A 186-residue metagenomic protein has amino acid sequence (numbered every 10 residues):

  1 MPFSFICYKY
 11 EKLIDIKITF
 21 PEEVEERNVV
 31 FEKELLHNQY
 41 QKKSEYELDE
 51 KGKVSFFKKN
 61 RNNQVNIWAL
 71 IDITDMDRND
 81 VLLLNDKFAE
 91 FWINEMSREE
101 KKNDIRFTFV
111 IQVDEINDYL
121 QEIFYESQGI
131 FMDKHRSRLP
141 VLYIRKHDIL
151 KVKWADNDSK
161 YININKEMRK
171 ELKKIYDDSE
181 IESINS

Functional and structural regions predicted by a protein language model:
M1-P2: Alpha-helical membrane-embedded segments
F5-L70: N-terminal, charge-rich interaction modules
E23, R27, D80-L84, F88 (+1 more regions): Short amphipathic alpha-helical segments
R27-S44, N85-E99, F124-F131: Hydrophobic, Leu/Ile/Phe/Ala-enriched alpha-helical segments that form helix-helix packing faces
K59-F91, E95: Active-site ExK catalytic segment of metal-dependent nucleases
Q64-I67, D104-F107, L139: Short, surface-exposed beta-edge/turn micro-motifs
S97-Y125, I144-R145: Nucleic-acid nuclease catalytic cores
E126-S186: Charged, structured surface patches that assemble and position nucleic-acid processing machinery
